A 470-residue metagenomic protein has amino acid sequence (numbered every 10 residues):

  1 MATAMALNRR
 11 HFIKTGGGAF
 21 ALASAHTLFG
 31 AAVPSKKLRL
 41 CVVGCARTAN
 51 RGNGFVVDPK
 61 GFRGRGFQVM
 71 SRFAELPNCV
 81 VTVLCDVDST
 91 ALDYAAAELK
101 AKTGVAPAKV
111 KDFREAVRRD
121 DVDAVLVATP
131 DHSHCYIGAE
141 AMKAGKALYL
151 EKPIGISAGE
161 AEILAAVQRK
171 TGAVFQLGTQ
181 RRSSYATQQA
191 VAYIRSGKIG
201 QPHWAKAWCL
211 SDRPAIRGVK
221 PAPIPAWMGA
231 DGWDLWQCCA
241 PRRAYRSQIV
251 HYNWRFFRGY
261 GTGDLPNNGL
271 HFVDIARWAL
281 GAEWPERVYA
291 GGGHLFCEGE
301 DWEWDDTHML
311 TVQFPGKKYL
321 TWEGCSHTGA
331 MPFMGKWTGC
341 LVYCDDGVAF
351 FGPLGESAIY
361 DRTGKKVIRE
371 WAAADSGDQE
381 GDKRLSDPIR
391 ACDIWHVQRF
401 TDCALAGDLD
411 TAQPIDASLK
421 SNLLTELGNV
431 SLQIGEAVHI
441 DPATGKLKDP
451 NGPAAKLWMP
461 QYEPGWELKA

Functional and structural regions predicted by a protein language model:
A2-A147, G159-V174: N-terminal glycine-/serine-/threonine-rich beta1-alpha1-beta2 phosphate-ribose binding loop of Rossmann-like
I13, M70, A96, R114-V117 (+10 more regions): Non-transmembrane alpha-helical segments in soluble domains of secreted/periplasmic/extracellular proteins
V33-K37, G197, Q201-P202: Immediate post-signal peptide segment of exported/extracytoplasmic ligand-binding proteins
F62, G66, K109, H134 (+3 more regions): Conserved donor sugar-nucleotide recognition element shared by glycan-biosynthetic enzymes
L84, L99-K102, A161, T187 (+2 more regions): Active-site-proximal cap/loop segments of hydrolase catalytic domains
K152: Short basic (Lys/Arg) and small-residue
I163-Q180, A190, G200-A205: Rossmann-fold dehydrogenase core element
Q189, Q201-L210, A215-D416, K420-A470: Contiguous beta-strand/loop segments that form the cofactor/metal-binding neighborhood of enzyme cores
